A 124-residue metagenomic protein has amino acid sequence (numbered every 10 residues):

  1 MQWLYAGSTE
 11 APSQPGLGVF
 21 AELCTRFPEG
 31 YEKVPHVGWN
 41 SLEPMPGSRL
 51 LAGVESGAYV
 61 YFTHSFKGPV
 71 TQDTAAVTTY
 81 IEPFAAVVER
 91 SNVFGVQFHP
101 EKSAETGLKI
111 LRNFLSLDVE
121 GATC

Functional and structural regions predicted by a protein language model:
M1-H36: Cysteine-nucleophile active-site neighborhood
E22-C124: Amide-donor transfer/coupling interface in amidating biosynthetic enzymes
